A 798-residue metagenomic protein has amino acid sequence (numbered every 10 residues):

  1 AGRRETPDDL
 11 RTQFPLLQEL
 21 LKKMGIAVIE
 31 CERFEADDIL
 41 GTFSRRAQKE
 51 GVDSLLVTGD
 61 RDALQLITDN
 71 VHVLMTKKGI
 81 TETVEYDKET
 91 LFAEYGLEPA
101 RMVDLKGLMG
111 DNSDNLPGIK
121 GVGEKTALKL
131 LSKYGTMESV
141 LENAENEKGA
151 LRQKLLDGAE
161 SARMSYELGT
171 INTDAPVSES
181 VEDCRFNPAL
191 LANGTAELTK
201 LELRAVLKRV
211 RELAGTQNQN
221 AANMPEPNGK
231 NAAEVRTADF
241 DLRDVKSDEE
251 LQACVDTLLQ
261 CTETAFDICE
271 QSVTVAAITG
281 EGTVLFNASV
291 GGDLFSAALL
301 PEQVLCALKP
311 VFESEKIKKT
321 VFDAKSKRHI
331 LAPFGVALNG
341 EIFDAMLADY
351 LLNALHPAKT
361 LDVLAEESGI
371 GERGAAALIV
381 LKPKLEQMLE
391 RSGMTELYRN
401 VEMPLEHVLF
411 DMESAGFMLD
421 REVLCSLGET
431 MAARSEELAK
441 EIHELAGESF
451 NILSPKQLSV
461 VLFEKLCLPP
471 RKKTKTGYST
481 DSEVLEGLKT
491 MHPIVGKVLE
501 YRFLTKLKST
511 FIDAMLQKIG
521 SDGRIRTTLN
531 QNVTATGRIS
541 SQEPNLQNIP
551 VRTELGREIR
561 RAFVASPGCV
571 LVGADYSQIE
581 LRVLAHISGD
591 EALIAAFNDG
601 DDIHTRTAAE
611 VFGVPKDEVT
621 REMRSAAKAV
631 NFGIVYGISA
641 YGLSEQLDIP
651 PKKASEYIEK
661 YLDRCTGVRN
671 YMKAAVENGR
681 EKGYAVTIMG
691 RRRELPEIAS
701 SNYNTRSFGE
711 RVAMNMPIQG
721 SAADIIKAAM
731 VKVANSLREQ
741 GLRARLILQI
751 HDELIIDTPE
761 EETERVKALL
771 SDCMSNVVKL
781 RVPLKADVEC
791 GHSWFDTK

Functional and structural regions predicted by a protein language model:
G2-V177: Extended two-metal-dependent nuclease catalytic cores across DNA- and RNA-processing enzymes
R33-E35, G59, D241-E250, C261-E390 (+1 more regions): Conserved DEDDh/DEDDy metal-dependent 3′-5′ exonuclease domain
T58-G59, L64, T68, H72-E89 (+4 more regions): Conserved beta-strand -> loop -> alpha-helix junction used to position metal-binding or nucleic-acid-contacting
G158-L299, Q303, I379-V551, V570 (+6 more regions): Conserved "right-hand" nucleotidyltransferase catalytic core of DNA-directed polymerases
A276-T279, D349-A377, Q531-K616: Function-dense linear segments that define catalytic or interfacial modules in macromolecule-processing proteins
L389-V401, L405, I725, A729-I750 (+1 more regions): Active-site palm subdomain of RNA-directed nucleic acid polymerases
D411-S414, P470, R526-T527, Q531-T534 (+3 more regions): Conserved catalytic core of nucleic-acid polymerases
A433-K440, E444-G496, D663-R711, N715 (+1 more regions): C-terminal polymerase-core module
